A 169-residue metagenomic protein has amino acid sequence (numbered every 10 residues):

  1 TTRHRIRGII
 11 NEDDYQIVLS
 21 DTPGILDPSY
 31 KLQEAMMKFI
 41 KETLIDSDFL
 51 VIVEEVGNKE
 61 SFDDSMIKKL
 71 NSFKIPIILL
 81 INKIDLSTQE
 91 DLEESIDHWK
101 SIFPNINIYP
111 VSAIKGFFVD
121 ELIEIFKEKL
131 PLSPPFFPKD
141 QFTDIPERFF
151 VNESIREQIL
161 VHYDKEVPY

Functional and structural regions predicted by a protein language model:
T1, P23-L26, V56-E60, I84-S87 (+1 more regions): Conserved nucleotide-binding/hydrolysis micro-motifs of P-loop NTPases
T1-A35, F39: N-terminal phosphate/diphosphate-binding loop that engages ATP/GTP or pyrophosphate donors across diverse enzyme folds
N11-Q16, E34-I108: Conserved C-terminal guanine-recognition region of P-loop GTPase G domains, centered on the G4
I75-I78, I84-F149: Canonical P-loop GTPase G-domain recognition
E147-Y169: P-loop NTP-binding site
